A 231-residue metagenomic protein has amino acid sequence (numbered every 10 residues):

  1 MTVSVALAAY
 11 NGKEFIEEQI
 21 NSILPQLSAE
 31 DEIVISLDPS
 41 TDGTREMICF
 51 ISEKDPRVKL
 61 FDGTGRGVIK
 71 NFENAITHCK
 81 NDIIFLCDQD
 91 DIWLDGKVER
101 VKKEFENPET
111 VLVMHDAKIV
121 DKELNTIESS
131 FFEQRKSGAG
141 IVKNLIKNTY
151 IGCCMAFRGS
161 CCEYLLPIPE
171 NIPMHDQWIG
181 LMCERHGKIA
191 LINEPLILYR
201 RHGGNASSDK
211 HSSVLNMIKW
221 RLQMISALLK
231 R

Functional and structural regions predicted by a protein language model:
G12-P25: Short, well-formed alpha-helical segments that are part of the catalytic scaffolds of diverse glycosyltransferases
E17, D42-F50, G96: Acidic helix N-cap motif at the loop->helix transition within catalytic regions of sugar-transfer enzymes
S22, L37-E46: A conserved acidic beta->alpha catalytic loop
E30-P39, F61-G63: Short beta-strand/loop segment that forms part of the nucleotide-sugar
G63-C79: Glycine-rich, basic loop-to-helix element that forms the pyrophosphate-binding segment of sugar-nucleotide handling
I84: Short aromatic/hydrophobic "clamp" motif used to bind/position activated sugar donors
V98-I127: Conserved donor NDP-sugar-binding/catalytic core segment of glycosyltransferases
G138-K210: Conserved nucleotide-sugar donor-binding catalytic segment
